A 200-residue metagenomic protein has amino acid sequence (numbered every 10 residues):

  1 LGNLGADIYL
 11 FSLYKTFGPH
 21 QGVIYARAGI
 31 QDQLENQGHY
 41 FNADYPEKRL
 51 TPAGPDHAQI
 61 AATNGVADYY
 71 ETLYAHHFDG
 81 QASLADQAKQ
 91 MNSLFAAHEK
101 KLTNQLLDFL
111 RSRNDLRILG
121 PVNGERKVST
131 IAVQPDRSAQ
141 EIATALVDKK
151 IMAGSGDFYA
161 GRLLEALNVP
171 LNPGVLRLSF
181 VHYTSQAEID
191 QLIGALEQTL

Functional and structural regions predicted by a protein language model:
L1-L200: Pyridoxal 5′-phosphate
